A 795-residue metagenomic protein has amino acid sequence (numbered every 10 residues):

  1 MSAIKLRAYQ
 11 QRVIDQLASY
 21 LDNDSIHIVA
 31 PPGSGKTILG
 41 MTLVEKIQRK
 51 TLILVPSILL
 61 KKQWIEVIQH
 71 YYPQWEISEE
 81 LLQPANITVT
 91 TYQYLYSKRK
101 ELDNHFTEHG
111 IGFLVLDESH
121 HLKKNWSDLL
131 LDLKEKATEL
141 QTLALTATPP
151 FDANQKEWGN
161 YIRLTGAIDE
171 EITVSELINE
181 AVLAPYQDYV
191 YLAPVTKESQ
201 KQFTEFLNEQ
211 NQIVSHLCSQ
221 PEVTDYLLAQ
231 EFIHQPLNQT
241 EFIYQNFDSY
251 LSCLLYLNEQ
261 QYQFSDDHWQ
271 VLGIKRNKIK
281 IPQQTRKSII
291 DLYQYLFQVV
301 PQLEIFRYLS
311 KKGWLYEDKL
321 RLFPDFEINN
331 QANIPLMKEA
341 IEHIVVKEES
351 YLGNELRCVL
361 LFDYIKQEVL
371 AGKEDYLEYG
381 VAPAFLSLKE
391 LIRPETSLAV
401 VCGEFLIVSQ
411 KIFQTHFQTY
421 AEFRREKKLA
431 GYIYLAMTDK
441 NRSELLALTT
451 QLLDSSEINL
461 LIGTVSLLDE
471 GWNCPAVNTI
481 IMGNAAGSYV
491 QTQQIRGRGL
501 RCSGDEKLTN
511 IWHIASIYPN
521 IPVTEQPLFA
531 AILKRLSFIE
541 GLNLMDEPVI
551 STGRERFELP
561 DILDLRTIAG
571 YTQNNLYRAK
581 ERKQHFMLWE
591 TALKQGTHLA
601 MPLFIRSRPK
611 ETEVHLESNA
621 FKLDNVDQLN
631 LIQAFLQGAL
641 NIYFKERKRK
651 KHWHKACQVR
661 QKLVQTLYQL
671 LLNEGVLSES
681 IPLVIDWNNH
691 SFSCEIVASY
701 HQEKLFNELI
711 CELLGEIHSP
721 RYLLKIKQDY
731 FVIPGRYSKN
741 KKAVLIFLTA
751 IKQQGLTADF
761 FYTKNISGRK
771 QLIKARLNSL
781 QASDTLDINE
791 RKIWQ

Functional and structural regions predicted by a protein language model:
M1-V29: Conserved pre-motif I regulatory segment
D22-L43: Walker A/P-loop
P31-S34, I38, V55, K62 (+10 more regions): Conserved C-terminal RecA-like helicase domain
L81-G110, K124, D128, L467: Conserved helix/coil segment N-terminal to the catalytic DExD/H
K124-L183: Post-DEXD/H (motif II) to motif III coupling segment of the RecA-like Helicase ATP-binding lobe
H216-D267, L528-A743, A750-F760, K764: Long, largely alpha-helical accessory region at the distal end of helicase-like NTP-driven motors
I462, L467-A485, T509-H513: A short beta-strand element within the Helicase C-terminal
R498-F529: Conserved segment of the helicase C-terminal RecA-like domain
